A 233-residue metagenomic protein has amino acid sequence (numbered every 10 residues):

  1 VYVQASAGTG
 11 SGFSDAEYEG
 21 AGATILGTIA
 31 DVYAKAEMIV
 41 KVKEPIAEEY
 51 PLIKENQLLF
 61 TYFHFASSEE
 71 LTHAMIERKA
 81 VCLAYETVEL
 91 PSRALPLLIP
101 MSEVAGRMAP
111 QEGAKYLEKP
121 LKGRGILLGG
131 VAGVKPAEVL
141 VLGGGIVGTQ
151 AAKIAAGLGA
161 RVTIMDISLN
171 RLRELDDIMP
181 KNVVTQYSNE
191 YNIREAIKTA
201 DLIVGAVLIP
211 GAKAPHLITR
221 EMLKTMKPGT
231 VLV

Functional and structural regions predicted by a protein language model:
V1-A74, R78: An N-terminal-biased, well-structured beta-alpha scaffold segment characteristic of Rossmann-like dinucleotide-binding
V1-F13, K122-L208: Glycine-rich phosphate/diphosphate-binding loop of Rossmann-like nucleotide-binding domains
A30-A47, P180-L217, V231: Rossmann-like NAD(P)-binding element
D31-V32, L52, A196-I197, M222-T225: Structural alpha-helical scaffold elements that stabilize or flank donor/cofactor-binding regions in carbohydrate
E44, V104, G145-V147: Residue-level detector of alpha-helix initiation sites
A47-E138: Glycine/serine-rich phosphate-binding loop and adjoining beta1-alpha1 elements at the start of nucleotide-handling
R220-V233: Helical hairpin unit composed of two closely spaced alpha helices linked by a short loop
